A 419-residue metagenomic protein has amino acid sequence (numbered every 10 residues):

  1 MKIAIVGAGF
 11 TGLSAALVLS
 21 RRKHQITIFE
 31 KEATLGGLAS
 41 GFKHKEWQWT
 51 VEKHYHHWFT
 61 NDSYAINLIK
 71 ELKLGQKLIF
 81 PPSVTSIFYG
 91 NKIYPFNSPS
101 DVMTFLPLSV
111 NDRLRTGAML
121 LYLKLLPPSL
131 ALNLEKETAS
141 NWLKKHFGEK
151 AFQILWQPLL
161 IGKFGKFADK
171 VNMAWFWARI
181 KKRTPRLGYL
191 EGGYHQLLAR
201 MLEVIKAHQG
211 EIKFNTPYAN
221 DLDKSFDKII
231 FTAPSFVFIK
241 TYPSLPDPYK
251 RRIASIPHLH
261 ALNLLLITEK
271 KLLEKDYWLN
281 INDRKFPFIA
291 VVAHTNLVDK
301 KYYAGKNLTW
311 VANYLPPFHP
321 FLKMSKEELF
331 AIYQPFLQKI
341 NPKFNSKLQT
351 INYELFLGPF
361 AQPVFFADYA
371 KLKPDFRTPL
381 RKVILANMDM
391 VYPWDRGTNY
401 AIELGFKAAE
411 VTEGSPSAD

Functional and structural regions predicted by a protein language model:
K2-I28: N-terminal Rossmann-like FAD-binding beta1-loop-alpha1 element of flavoenzymes
G7, F80-P82, I212-T216, L357: Short loop/edge segments at beta-strand edges and connector loops that shape dinucleotide/nucleotide cofactor-binding
T11, T34, F236: Conserved Rossmann-like nucleotide-cofactor binding loop
S20-K45: Glycine-rich FAD pyrophosphate-binding loop
R22, T216-L322, E327, P335-I340 (+2 more regions): Mid-domain catalytic core of redox enzymes that form a hydrophobic substrate pocket/lid adjacent to a catalytic redox
E46-L132: Dinucleotide-binding Rossmann-like beta1-alpha1 core, especially the glycine-rich loop that anchors the ADP
V102-T104, L108, A118-F226, T232 (+1 more regions): Active-site/ligand-binding neighborhood in enzyme catalytic cores
H294, V298-D419: Conserved flavin/dinucleotide-binding core of flavoenzymes
